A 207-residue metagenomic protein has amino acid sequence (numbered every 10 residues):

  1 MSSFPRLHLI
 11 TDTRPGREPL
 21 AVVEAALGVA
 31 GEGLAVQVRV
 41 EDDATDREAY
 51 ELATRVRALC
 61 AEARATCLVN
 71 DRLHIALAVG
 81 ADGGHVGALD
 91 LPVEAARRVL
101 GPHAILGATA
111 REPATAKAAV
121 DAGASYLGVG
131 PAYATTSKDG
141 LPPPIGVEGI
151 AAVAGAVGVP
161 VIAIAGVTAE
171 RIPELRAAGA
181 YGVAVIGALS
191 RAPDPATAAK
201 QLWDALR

Functional and structural regions predicted by a protein language model:
M1-D90, R98-S125, P142, E148 (+4 more regions): Conserved N-terminal beta1-alpha1 strand-loop-helix module at the mouth
V129, A163-V167, V183-L189: Glycine-rich beta-strand-to-loop/alpha-helix junction loops that act as flexible
P131, G179: Short, small-residue-rich loop/turn micro-motifs
A134-D139: Glycine/threonine-rich flexible loop motifs
